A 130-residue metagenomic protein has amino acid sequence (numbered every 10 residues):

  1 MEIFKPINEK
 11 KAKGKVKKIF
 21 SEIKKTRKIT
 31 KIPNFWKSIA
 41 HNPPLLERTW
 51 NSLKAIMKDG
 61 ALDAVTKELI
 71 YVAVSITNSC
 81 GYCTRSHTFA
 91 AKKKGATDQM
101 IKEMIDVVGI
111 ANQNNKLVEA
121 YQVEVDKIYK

Functional and structural regions predicted by a protein language model:
M1-K130: Hydrophobic alpha-helical segments
